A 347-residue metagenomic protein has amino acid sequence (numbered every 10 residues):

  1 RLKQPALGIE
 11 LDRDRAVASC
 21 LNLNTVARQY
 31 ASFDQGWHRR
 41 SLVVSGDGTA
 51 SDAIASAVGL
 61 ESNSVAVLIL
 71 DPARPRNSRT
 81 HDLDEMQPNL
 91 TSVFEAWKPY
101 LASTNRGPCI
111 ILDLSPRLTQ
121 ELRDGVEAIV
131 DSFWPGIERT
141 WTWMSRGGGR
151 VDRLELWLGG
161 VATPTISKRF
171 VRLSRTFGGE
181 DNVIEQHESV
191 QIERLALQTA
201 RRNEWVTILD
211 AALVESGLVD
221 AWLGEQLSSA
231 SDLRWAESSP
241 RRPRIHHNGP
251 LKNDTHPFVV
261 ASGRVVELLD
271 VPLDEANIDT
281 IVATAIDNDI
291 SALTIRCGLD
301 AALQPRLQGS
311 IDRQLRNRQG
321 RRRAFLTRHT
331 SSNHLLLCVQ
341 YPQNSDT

Functional and structural regions predicted by a protein language model:
R1-T347: SAM-dependent transferase fold signal centered on methyltransferase-like domains, encompassing both Class I
